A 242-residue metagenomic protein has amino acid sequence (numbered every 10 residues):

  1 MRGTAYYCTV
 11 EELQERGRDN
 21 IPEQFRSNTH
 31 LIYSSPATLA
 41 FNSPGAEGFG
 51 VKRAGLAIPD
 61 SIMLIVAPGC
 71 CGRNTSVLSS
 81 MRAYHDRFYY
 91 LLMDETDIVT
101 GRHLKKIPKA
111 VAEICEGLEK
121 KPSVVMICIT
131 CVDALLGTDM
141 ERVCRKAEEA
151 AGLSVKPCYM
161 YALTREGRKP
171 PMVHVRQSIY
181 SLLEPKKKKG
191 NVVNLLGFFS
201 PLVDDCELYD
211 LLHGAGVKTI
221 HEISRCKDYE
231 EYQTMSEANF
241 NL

Functional and structural regions predicted by a protein language model:
M1-L242: An N-terminal assembly and electron-transfer interface module characteristic of large anaerobic redox and radical
